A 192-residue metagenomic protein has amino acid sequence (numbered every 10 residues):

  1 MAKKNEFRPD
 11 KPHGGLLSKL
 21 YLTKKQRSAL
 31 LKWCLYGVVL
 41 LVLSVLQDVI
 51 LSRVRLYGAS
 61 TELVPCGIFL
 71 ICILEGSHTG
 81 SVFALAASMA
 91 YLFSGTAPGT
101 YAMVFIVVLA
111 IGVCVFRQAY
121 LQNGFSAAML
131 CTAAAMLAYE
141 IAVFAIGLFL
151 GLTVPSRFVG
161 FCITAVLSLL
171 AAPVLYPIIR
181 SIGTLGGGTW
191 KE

Functional and structural regions predicted by a protein language model:
M1-E192: Terminal, non-globular segments
